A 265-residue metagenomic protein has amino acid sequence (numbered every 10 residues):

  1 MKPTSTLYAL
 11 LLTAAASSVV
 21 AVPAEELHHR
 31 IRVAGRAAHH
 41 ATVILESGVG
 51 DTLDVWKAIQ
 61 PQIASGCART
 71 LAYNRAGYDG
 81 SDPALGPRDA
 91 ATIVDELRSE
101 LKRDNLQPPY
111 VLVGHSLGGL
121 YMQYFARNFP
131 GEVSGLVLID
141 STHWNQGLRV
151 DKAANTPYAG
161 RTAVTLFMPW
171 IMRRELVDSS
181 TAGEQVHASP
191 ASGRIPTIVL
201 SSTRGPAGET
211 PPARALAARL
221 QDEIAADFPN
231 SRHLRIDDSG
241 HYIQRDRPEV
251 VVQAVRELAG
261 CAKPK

Functional and structural regions predicted by a protein language model:
A15-A21: N-terminal signal peptide c-region/cleavage motif recognized by signal peptidases
E25-A34: A short loop-to-beta-strand scaffold at the N-terminal edge of the catalytic core in hydrolase folds
A34-G80: Conserved HGGG/HGGXW glycine-rich cap/lid loop of the alpha/beta-hydrolase fold
A72-V113, Y121: Active-site loop/oxyanion-hole signature of alpha/beta-hydrolase fold enzymes
Q107-N145: Conserved hydrolase catalytic core segment
V137-E175: Flexible "cap/lid" loop of the alpha/beta hydrolase fold
G160-S239: Conserved serine/cysteine hydrolase catalytic core
S231-K265: Catalytic active-site module of serine/aspartate enzymes centered on a nucleophile-bearing elbow/loop
